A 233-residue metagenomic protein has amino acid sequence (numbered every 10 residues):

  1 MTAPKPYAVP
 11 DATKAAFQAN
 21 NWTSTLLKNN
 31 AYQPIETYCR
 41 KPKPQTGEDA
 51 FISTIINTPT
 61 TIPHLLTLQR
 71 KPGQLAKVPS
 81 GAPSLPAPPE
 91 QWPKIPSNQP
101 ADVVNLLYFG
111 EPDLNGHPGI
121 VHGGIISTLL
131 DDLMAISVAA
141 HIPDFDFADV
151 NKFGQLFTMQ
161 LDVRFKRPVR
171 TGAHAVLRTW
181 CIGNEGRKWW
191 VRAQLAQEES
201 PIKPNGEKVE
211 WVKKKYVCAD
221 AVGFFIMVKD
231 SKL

Functional and structural regions predicted by a protein language model:
M1-N115: Non-catalytic linker/capping segments at the edges of enzyme domains
M1-R40, F165, V169-T171, C181-L233: HotDog/MaoC-like acyl-thioester-processing domains
F51-I52, A135-V176: Hydrophobic beta-strand-centered segment that forms part of the acyl-chain substrate-binding groove
I62, F157-M159, A175, W189 (+1 more regions): Hydrophobic core residues within well-ordered beta-strands of beta-rich domains
Q74-Q99, D144-G154, E198-K213: Intrinsically disordered, low-complexity domain-flanking/linker segments in eukaryotic proteins, enriched
L75-A76, L114-G116, L129, E198-K203 (+1 more regions): Eukaryotic short linear interaction motifs
N98-D132, I136-A140: A conserved, well-ordered hydrophobic junction motif at loop->secondary-structure transitions
H122, L130, L161, L177-T179 (+1 more regions): Structural signal for hydrophobic/aromatic residues that build the beta-strand cores of folded beta-sheet domains
